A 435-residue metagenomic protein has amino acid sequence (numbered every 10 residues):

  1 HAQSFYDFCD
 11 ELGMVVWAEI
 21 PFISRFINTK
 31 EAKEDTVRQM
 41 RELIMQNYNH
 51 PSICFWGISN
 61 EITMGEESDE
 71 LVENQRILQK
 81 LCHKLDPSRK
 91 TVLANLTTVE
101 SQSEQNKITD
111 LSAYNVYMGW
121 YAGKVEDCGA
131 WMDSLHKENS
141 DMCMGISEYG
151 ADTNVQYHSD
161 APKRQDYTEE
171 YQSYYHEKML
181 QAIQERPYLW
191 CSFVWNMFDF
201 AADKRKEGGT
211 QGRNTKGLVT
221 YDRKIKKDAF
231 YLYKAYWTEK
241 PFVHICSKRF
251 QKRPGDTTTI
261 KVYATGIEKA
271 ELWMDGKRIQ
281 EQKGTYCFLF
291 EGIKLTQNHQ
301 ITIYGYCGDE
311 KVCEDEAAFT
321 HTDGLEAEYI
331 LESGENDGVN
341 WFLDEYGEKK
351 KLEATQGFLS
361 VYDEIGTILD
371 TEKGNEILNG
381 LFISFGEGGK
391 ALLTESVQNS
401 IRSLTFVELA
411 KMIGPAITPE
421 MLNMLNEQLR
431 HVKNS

Functional and structural regions predicted by a protein language model:
H1-K283, E291-K294, H299-E310, D323: Extended substrate-binding grooves/exosites of carbohydrate-active enzymes
Y286-L289, C313-D315: C2 and C2-like phospholipid-binding beta-sandwich domains
D309-L325, I330-L331: Edge beta-strands of extracellular beta-sandwich domains
L325-Y346: N-terminal pre-domain segments of enzymes
G347, K351-M421, N426-R430: Compact, charge-rich alpha-helical regulatory domains located at protein termini
N434-S435: Short, solvent-exposed mixed-charge patches
